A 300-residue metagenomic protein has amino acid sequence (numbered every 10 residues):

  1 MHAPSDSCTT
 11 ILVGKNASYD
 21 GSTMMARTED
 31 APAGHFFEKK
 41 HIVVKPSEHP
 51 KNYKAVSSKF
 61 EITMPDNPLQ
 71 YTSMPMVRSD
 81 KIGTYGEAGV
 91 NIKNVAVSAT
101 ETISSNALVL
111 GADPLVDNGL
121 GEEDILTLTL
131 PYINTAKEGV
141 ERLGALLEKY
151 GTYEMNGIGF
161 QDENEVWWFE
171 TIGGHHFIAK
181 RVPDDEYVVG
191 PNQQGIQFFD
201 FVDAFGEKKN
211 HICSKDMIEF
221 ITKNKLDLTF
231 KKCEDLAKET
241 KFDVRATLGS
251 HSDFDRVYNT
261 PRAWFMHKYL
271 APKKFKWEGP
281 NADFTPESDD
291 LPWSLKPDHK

Functional and structural regions predicted by a protein language model:
H2-E122, R142-G279, D283, P292 (+1 more regions): A contiguous strand-loop segment
A112-L115, I125-I133: Second-shell loop/turn segments in exported
